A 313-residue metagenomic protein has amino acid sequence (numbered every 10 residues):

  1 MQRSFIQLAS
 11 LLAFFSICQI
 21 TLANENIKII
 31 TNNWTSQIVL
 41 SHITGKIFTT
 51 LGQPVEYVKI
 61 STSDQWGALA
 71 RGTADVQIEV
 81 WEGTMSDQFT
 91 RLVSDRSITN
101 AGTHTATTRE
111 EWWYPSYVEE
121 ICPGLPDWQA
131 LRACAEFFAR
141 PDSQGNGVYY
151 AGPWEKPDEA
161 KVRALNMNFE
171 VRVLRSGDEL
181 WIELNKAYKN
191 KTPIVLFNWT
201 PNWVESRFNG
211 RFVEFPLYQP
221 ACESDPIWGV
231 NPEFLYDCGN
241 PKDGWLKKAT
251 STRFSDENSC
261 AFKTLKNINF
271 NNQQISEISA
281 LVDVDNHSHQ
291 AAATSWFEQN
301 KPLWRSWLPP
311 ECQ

Functional and structural regions predicted by a protein language model:
N24-S36, Q53-V58, N146-Y150, L265: Short, well-ordered beta-strand elements
W34-T35, Q53-A70, V173-E183: Short helix-initiation/N-cap motifs at beta->coil->alpha
S41, I60-R96, E183, W203-R207: Pocket-flanking alpha-helical
A74-I78, Y149-S224: Ligand-binding pocket segment of bilobal, Venus flytrap-like solute-binding proteins
S97-Y150: A conserved helix-loop-strand patch within extracytoplasmic ligand-binding domains of the periplasmic binding
E110-I121, G244-E257, A280-L281: A bilobed periplasmic-binding-protein/Venus flytrap-type ligand-binding module shared by bacterial periplasmic
V204-T264, I268: C-terminal lobe and pocket-closing loops of periplasmic/extracytoplasmic Venus-flytrap solute-binding proteins
P241, F254-S255, F262-Q313: C-terminal functional modules
